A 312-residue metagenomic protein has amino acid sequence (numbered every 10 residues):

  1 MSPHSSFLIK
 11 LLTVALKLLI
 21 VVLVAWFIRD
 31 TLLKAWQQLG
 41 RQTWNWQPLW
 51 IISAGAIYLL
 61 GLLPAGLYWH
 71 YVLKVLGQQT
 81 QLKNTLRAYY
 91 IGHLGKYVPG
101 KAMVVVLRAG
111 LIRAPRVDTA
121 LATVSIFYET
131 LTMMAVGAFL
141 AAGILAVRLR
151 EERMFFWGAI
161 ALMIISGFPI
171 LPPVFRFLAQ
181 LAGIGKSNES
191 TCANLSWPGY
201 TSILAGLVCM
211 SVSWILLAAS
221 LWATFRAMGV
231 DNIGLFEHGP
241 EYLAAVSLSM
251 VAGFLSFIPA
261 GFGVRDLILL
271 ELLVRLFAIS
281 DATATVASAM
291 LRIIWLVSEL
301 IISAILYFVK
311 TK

Functional and structural regions predicted by a protein language model:
M1-Y90, A146-F254, L276-K312: Predominantly cytoplasmic-facing regulatory/coupling regions of multi-pass membrane proteins
L82-R87, K101-V106, R113-T130, I279-M290: Membrane-interface alpha-helices at helix entry/exit sites of multi-pass transporters
I91-V98, V246-F262, D266: Transmembrane alpha-helix interface/packing and boundary motifs in multi-pass membrane proteins, characterized by
H93-A102, T130-A138: Mid-bilayer segments of alpha-helical transmembrane spans in multi-pass integral membrane proteins that mediate
A102-P115, S256-V274: Re-entrant/interfacial helical elements at transmembrane boundaries that shape and gate the permeation pathway
F127-L149: Hydrophobic alpha-helical transmembrane segments of ABC transporter permease domains
